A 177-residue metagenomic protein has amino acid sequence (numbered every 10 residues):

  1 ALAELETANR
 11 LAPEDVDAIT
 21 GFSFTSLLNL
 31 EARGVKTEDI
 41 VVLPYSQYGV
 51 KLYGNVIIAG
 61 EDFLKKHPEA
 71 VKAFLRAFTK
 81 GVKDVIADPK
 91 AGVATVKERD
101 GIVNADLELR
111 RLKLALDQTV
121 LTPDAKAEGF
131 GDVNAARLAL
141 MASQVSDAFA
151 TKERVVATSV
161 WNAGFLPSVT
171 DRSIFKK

Functional and structural regions predicted by a protein language model:
A1-A3: Short acidic-hydrophobic, aromatic-tinged amphipathic segments that line or gate anion-handling sites
E6-N9, E14-A105: Pocket-lining segment of extracytoplasmic ligand-binding domains
G21, G92, N104, L121 (+2 more regions): A generic signature of intrinsically disordered, low-complexity regions enriched in glycine/proline and charged/polar
L28, E61-D62, E128, E153 (+2 more regions): Flexible, active-site-adjacent loop/turn segments at secondary-structure boundaries
P44, G60, N134, W161-L166: Helix N-cap / beta->alpha transition motif
K66-A150: Secondary-structure end/capping motifs
L138-K177: Conserved C-terminal helix/tail region of periplasmic/extracytoplasmic solute-binding proteins
